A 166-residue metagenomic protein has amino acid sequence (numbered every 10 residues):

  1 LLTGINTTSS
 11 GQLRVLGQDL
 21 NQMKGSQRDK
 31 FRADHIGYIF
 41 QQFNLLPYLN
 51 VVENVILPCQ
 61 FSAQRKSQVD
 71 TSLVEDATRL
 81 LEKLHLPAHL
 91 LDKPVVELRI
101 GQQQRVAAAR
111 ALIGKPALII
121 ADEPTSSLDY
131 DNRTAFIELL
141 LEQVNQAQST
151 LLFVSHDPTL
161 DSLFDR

Functional and structural regions predicted by a protein language model:
T3: Helix-to-loop junction immediately C-terminal to a conserved catalytic motif
G11-D19: Conserved ABC transporter NBD signature motif
D19, Q68-H89: Conserved ABC ATPase "signature" region
P94-L98, Q102: Conserved ABC ATPase signature
A108: Hydrophobic anchor residue at the start of the ABC signature
K115: Conserved catalytic motifs of ABC-family nucleotide-binding domains
I119-D122: Catalytic Walker B motif of ABC-type/P-loop ATPase nucleotide-binding domains
